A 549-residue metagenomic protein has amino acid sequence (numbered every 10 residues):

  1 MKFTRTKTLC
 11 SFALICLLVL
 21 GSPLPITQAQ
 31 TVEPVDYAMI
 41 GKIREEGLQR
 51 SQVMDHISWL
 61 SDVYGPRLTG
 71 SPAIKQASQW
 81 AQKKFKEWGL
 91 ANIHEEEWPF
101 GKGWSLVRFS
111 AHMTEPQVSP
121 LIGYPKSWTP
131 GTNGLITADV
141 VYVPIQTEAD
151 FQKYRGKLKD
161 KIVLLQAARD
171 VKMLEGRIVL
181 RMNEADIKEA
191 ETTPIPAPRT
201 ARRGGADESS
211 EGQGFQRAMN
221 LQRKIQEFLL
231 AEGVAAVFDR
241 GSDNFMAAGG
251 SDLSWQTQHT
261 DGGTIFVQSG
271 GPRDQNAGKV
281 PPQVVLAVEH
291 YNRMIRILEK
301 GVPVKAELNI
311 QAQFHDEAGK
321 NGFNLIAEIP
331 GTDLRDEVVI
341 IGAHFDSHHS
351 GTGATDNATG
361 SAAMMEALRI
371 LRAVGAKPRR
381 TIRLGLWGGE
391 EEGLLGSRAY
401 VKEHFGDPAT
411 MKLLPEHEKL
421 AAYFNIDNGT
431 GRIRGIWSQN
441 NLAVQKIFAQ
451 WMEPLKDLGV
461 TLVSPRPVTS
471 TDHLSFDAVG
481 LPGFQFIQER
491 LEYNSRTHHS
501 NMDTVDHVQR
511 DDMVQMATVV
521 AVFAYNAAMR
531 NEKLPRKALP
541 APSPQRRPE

Functional and structural regions predicted by a protein language model:
S11-P23: Bacterial N-terminal signal peptides
Q30-M39, S58, D62-A201: Noncatalytic luminal/extracellular "stalk/propeptide" segments of secretory-pathway proteins
P34-S71, R108, G250, D346-S347 (+2 more regions): N-terminal capping segment at the start of a domain
A38-M39, P120-G123, S127-K153, G263-A354 (+2 more regions): Soluble metallo-hydrolase cores and metallopeptidase-like ectodomains found primarily in the secretory/periplasmic
I40-L48, D62-P72, F109, A138-P144 (+12 more regions): Second-shell loop/turn segments in exported
L48, P116-P120, I136-A138, G156-D160 (+10 more regions): Metal-dependent peptidase/peptidase-like ectodomains
I178-T192, D239-A287: Surface-exposed loop and adjacent secondary-structure segments within mature catalytic domains
D207-A218, Q226, L230, A236 (+3 more regions): Active-site-adjacent substrate-binding region of metalloamidase/peptidase-like peptide-processing proteins
